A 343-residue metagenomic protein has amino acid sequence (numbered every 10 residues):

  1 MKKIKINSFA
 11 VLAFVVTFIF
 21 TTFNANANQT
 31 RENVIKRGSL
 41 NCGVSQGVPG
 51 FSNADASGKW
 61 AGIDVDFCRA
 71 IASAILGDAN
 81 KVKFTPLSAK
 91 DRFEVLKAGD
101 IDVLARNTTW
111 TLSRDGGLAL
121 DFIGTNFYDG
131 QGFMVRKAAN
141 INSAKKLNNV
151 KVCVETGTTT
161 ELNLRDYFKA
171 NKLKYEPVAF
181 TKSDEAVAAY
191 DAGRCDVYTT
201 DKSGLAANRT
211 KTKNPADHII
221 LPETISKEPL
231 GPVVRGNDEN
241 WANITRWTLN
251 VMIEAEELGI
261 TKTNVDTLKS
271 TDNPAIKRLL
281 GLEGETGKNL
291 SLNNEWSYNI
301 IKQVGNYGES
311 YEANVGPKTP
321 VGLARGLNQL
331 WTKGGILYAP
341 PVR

Functional and structural regions predicted by a protein language model:
K2-L12: Bacterial N-terminal signal peptides that target proteins for export
A10-T21: Bacterial N-terminal signal peptides
T21-A27: Sec/Tat signal peptide C-region and signal peptidase I cleavage site
E32-A105, L290-E295, Q303, Y307 (+2 more regions): Extracytoplasmic small-molecule ligand-binding "clamshell" domains of the periplasmic binding protein/Venus flytrap
N41-G50, W60-I75, T109, D129-E185: Bilobed "Venus flytrap"/periplasmic-binding protein-like clamshell domains and structurally analogous long
D66-R69, S73-I75, A138-I141, K145 (+6 more regions): Extended ligand-binding regions for polar small-molecule ligands
R69, S73, G77, K81-K146 (+3 more regions): Acidic, polar ligand-binding/catalytic clefts
V82-E94, P177-A192: Short helix-initiation/N-cap motifs at beta->coil->alpha
